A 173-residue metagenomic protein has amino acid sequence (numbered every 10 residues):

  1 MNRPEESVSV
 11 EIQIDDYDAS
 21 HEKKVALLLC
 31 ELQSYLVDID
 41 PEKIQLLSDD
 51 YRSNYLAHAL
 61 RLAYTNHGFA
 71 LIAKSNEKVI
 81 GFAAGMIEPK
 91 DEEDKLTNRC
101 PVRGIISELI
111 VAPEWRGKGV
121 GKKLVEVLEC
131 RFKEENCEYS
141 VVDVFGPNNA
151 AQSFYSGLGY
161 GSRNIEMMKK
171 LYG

Functional and structural regions predicted by a protein language model:
M1-K23, L27, E31-D38: Conserved N-terminal entry element of GNAT/NAT acetyltransferase domains
S34-H58: Conserved GNAT-fold acetyl-CoA-binding loop/helix
N54-L71, I105: A short helix-loop-beta-strand connector motif used in the catalytic cores of GNAT acetyltransferases and, in some
I72, K78-I87, I105, I110: Conserved beta-strand in the GNAT
A84, P89-G104: Conserved acyl-donor/pantetheine-binding loop and adjacent beta-alpha core of acyl/acetyltransferases and related
W115, G119-V127: Conserved acetyl-CoA pyrophosphate-binding loop and the N-cap/start of the following alpha-helix in GNAT-like
V125, F132-V144: Conserved GNAT acetyl-CoA-binding A-motif
V141-A151, M168-G173: Conserved beta-strand-loop-alpha-helix junction that forms the acyl-donor binding cleft
